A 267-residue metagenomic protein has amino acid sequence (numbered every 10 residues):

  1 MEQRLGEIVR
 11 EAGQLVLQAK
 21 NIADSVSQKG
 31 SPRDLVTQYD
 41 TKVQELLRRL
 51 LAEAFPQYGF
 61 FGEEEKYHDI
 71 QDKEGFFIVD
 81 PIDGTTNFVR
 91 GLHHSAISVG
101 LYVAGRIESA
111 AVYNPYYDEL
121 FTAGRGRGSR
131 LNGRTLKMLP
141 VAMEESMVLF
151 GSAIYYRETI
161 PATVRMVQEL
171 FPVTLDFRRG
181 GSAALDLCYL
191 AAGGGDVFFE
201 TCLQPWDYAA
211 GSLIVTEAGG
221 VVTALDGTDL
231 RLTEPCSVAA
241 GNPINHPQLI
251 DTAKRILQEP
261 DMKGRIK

Functional and structural regions predicted by a protein language model:
M1-I82, P260-K267: N-terminal subdomain of lithium-sensitive/metallo-dependent phosphomonoesterases centered on the IMPase/IPPase/PAP
V16-A19, A23, D40, L51 (+7 more regions): Residue-level signal for inorganic ion chemistry
I22, S95, A123-R127, T216 (+1 more regions): A short, compositionally biased
Q28, D69-Q71, T122, P140-A142 (+1 more regions): Solvent-exposed alpha-helices and their adjacent loops that cap or buttress functional pockets in soluble metabolic
T41, E64, P81-G84, F88 (+5 more regions): Generic detector of well-ordered alpha-helical packing
Q71-R130: DPxDG-like acidic metal-binding loop motif
L131-N132, K137: A structural micro-motif at secondary-structure boundaries
M138-K267: An extended, acidic
